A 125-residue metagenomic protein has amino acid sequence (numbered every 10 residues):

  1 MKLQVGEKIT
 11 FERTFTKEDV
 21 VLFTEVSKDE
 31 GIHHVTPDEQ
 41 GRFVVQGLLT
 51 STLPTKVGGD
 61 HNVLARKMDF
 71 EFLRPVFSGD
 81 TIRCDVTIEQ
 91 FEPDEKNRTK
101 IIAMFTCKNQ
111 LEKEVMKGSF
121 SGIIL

Functional and structural regions predicted by a protein language model:
M1-A65: Hot-dog-fold acyl-thioester-processing enzymes
M1-V5, S78-T81, T87-L125: HotDog/MaoC-like acyl-thioester-processing domains
T10-T14, E71, S121-I123: Generic structural detector for well-ordered beta-strands
V20, V26-D29, V76, I88 (+1 more regions): Hydrophobic aliphatic residue packing
K67-L73: Short alpha-helix capping/helix-loop boundary micro-motifs
